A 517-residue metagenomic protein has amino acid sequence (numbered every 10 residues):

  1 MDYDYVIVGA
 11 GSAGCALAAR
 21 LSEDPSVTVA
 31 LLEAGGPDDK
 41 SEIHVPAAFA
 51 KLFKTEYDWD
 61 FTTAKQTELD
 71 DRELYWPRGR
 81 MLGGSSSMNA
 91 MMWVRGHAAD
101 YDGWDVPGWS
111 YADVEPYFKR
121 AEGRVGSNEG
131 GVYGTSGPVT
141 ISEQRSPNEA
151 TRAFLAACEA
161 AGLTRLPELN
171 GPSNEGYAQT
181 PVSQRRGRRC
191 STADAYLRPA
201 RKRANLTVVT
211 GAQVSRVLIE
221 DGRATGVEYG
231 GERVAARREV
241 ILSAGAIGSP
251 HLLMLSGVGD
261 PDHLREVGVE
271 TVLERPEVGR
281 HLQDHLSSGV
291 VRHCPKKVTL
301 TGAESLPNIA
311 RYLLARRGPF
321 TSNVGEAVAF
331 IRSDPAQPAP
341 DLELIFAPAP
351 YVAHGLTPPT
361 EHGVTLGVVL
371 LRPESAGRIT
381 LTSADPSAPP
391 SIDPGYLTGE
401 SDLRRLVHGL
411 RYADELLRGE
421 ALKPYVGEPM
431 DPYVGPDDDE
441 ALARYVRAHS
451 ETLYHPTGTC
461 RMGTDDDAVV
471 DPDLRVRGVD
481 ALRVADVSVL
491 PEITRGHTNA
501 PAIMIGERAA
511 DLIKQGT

Functional and structural regions predicted by a protein language model:
M1-T517: N-terminal redox-cofactor-binding region of secreted/periplasmic oxidoreductases
